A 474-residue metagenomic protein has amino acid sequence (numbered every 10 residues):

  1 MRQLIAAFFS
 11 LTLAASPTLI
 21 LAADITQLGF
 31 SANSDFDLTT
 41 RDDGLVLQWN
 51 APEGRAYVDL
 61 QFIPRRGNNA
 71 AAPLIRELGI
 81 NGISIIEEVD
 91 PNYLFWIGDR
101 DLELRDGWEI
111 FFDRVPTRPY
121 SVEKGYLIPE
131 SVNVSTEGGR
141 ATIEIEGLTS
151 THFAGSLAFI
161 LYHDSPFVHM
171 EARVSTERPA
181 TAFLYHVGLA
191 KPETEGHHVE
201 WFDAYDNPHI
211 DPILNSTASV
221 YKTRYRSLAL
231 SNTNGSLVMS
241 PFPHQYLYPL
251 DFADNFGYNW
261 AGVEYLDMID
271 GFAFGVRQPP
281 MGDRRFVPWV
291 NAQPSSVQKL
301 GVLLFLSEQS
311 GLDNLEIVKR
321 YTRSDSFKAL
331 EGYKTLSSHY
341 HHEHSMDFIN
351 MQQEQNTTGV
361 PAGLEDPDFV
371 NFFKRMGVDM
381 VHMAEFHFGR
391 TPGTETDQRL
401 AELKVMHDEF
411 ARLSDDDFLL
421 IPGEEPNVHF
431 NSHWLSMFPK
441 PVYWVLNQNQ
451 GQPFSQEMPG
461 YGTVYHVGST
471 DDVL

Functional and structural regions predicted by a protein language model:
M1-L4: Positively charged n-region of N-terminal signal peptides that target proteins for export
A6-P17: Bacterial N-terminal signal peptides
T18-A22: Sec/Tat signal peptide C-region and signal peptidase I cleavage site
A23-V46, N50-P52: Membrane engagement elements in two modes
F36, L45-L47, E130-V132, L157-F159: Residue-level detector of beta-strand structural context in well-folded domains
R41-L127: Acidic-aromatic substrate-binding/catalytic surfaces of carbohydrate-active enzymes
R65-L74, P166-M170, E193-G196: Short, surface-exposed linear segments at secondary-structure transitions and domain or protein termini
G125-I128, V134-F153, I160, D164-V168 (+1 more regions): Extended, charged catalytic domains and RNA/DNA-binding interfaces, predominantly in divalent-metal-using enzymes
